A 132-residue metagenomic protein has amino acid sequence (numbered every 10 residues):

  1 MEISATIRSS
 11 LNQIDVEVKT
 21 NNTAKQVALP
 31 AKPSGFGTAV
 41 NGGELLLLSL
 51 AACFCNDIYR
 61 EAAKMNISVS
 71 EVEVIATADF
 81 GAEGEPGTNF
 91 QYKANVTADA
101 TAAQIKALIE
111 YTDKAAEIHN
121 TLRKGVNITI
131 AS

Functional and structural regions predicted by a protein language model:
M1-L48, N56-S132: Extended beta-strand/beta-hairpin segments
